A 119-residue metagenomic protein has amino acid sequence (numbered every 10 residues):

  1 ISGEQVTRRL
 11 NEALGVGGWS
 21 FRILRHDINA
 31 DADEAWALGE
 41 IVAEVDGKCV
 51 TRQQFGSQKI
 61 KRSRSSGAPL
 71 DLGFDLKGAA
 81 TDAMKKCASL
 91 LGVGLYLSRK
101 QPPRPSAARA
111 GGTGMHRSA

Functional and structural regions predicted by a protein language model:
V6-G112: Positively charged, aromatic-enriched nucleic acid-contacting surfaces
T113-A119: Acidic, low-complexity intrinsically disordered tails
